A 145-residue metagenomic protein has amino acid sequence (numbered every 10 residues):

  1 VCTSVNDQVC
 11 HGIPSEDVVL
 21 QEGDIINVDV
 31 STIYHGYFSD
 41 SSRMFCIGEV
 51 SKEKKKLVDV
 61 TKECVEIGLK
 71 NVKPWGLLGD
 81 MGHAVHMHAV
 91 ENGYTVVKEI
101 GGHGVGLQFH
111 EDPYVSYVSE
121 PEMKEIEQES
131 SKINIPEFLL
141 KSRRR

Functional and structural regions predicted by a protein language model:
V1-R145: Active-site neighborhoods and metal-handling regions in enzymes and metal-associated proteins
